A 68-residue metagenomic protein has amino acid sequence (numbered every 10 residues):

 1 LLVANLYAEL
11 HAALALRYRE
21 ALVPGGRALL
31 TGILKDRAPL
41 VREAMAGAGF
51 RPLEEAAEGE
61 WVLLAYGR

Functional and structural regions predicted by a protein language model:
L1-A4: Hydrophobic beta-strand segment of the Class I
L6, G32-I33, A56-A57: Active-site proximal loops enriched in glycine and acidic residues that flank catalytic Cys/His/Asp and coordinate
Y7, M45: Residue-level signal for inorganic ion chemistry
E9-L10, D36, L40: Short alpha-helical
A12-R27, R42: A short glycine-rich, Lys/Arg-flanked "PGG" loop and its adjoining helix->strand segment in the class I
V23, G47-F50: Short, well-ordered coil/turn elements that cap or connect secondary structure elements
G25-A38: ADP-ribose/adenylate-binding Rossmann-like module
F50-R68: Core SAM-dependent methyltransferase catalytic element
